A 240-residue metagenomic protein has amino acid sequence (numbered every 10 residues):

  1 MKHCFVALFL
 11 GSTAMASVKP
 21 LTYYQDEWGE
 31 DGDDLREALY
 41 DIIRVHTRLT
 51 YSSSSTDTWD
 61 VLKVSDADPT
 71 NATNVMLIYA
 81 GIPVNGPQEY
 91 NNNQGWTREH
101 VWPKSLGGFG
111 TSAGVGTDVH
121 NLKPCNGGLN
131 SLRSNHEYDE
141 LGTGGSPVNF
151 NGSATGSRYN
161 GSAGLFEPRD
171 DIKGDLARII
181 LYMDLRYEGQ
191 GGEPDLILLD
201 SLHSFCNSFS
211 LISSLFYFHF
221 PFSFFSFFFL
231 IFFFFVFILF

Functional and structural regions predicted by a protein language model:
M1-A7: Sec-dependent signal peptide recognition, specifically the positively charged N-region followed immediately by
H3, Y217-H219: Low-complexity, intrinsically disordered or signal/transmembrane-proximal segments
G11-T13: N-terminal signal peptide c-region/cleavage motif recognized by signal peptidases
M15-G81: N-terminal module-boundary/linker segments of secreted carbohydrate-active enzymes
T56-V64, I82-V84, L106-T111, A163-E167: Short alpha-helical segments and helix-capping/turn motifs at coil-helix boundaries
V75-L77, G81-G95: Short, His- and charge-rich active-site/binding loops that engage polyanionic ligands
Y90-S214, F222, F237-F240: Domain-level detector of nuclease and nuclease-like folds in predominantly extracellular/periplasmic contexts
